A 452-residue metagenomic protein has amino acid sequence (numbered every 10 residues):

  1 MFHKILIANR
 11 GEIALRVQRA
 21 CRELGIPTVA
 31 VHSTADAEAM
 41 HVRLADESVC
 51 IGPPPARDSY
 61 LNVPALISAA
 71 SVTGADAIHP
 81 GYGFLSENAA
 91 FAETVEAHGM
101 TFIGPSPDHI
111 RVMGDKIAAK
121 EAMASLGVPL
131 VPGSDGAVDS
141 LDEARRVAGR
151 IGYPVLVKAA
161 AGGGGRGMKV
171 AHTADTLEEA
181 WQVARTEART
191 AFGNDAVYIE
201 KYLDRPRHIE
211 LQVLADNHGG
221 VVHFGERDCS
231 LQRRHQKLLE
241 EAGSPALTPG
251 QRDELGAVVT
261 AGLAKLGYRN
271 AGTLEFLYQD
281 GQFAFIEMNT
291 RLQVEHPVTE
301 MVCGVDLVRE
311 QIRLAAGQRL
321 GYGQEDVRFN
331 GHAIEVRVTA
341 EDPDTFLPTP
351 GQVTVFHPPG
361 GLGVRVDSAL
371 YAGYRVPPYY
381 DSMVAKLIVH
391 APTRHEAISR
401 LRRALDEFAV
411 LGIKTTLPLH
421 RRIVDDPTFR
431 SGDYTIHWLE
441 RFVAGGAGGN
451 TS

Functional and structural regions predicted by a protein language model:
M1-L126, V138-R146, T393-E396: ATP-binding N-terminal substructure of ATP-dependent carboxylate-amine bond-forming enzymes
I7-I26, S48, S71-T73, A89 (+6 more regions): ATP-dependent carboxylate activation and anion-phosphoryl transfer catalytic cores that bind Mg-ATP to form
S59, F84, V112, A137 (+4 more regions): Alpha-helix initiation/capping motif
G133-S134: Conserved beta3 strand of the protein kinase N-lobe
V147-L156: Acidic/histidine-enriched active-site and ligand-binding environments that engage anionic O-linkages
